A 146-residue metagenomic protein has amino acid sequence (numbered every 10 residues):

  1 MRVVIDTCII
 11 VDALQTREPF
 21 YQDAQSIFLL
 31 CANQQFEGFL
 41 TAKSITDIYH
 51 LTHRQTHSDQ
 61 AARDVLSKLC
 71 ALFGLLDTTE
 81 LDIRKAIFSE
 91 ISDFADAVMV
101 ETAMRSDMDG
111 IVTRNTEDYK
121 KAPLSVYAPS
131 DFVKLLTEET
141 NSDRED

Functional and structural regions predicted by a protein language model:
M1-L40, R54-Q60, K121, S130-D146: Short, well-structured N-terminal submotif of metal-dependent ribonuclease cores
R2, E37, L75, I111 (+1 more regions): A residue-level structural signature of the nucleotidyltransferase/glycosyltransferase Rossmann-like core
I9, Q15, H50, D96-M99: Hydrophobic side chains within alpha-helical segments
I9, S44, D82, M99 (+2 more regions): Alpha-helix capping/helix-boundary segments
Q25, I45-G74, T78-D82, L124: Active-site-proximal, substrate-binding regions of enzyme catalytic domains and RNA-binding/basic surfaces
L40-A42, T113: Short beta-strand segments at enzyme active-site cores
A71-T116, D143-D146: Active-site neighborhoods of divalent-metal-dependent phosphate/nucleic-acid chemistry enzymes
V100-E138: Acidic, metal-binding active-site segment of PIN/NYN-like and related structure-specific nucleases
